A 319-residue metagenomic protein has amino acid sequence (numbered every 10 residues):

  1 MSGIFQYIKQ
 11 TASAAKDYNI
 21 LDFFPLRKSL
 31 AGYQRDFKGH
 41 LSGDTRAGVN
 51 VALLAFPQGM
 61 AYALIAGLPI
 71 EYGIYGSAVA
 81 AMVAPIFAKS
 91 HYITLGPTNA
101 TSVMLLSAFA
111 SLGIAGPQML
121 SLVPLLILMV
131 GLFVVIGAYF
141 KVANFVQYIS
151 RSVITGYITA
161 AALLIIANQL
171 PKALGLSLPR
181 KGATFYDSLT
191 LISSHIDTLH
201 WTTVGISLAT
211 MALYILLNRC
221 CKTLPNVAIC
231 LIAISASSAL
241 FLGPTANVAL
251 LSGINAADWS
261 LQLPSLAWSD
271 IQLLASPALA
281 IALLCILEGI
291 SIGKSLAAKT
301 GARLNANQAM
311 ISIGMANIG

Functional and structural regions predicted by a protein language model:
S2-G319: Transmembrane helical cores of multi-pass ion-transport proteins
